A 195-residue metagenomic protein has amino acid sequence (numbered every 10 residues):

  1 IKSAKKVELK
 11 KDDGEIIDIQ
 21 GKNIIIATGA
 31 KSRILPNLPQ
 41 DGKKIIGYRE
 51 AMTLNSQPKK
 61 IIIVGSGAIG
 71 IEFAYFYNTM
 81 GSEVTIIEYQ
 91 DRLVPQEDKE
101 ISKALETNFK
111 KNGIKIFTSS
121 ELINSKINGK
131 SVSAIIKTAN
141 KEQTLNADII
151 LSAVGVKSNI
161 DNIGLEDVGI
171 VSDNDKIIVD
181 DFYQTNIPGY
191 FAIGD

Functional and structural regions predicted by a protein language model:
K11, G29-A30, T138, L151 (+1 more regions): Short glycine-/small-residue-rich Rossmann-like dinucleotide-binding loops
D13-N23, N140-I149, N186: Core beta-strand elements of the Rossmann-like FAD/NAD(P) dinucleotide-binding domain in flavoenzyme oxidoreductases
E15-D18, A27-S32, L105-I116: Helical element adjacent to the flavin cofactor pocket in flavoenzyme catalytic cores
I26, V64-G65: Conserved N-terminal Rossmann-fold NAD(P)-binding element of oxidoreductases
I34-P36, I71-E72, Y77, N159-N162: Glycine/Thr-rich phosphate-binding loops of Rossmann-like dinucleotide-binding domains
D41-Q57, N146-D195: FAD-site-proximal beta/loop scaffold in flavoenzymes
M52-T53, P58-I62, A68-E142: Rossmann-like dinucleotide-binding cores of NAD(P)H-dependent redox enzymes
